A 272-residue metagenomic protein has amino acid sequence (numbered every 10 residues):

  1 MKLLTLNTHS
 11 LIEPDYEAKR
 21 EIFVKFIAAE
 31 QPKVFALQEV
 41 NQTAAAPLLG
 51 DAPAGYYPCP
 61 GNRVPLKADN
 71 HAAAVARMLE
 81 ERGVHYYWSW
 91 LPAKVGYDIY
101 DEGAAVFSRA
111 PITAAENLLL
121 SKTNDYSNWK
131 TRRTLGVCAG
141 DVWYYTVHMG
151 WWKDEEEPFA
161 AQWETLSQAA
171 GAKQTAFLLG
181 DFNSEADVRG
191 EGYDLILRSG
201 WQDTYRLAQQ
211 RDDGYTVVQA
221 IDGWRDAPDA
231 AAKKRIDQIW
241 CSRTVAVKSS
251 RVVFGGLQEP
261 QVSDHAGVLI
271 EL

Functional and structural regions predicted by a protein language model:
M1-V34, P58, E80-E81, H85-L272: Active-site regions of metal-assisted phosphoester/phosphodiester hydrolases, unifying DNase/endonuclease modules
T8, E30-P53: Short, conserved active-site loops that position catalytic residues or coordinate cofactors/metal ions across diverse
E13-D15, A44-A68: Short, flexible/disordered intra-domain loops and linkers
L66-Y86: Alpha-helix-centered segments that form part of catalytic cores
